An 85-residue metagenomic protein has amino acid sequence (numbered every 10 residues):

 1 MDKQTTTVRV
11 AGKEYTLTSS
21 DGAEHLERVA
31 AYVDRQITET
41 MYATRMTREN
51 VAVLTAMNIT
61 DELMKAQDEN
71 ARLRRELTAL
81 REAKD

Functional and structural regions predicted by a protein language model:
M1-R48: N-terminal globular core domains of eukaryotic regulatory proteins
K3, E14, E62, R74-E76: Generic alpha-helical hydrophobic packing signal
E24, Q67-D68, R72-R74: Generic secondary-structure boundary signal with a strong preference for alpha-helix termini
A43, E49, T55, I59-E62 (+3 more regions): Heptad-repeat coiled-coil/leucine-zipper oligomerization helices
